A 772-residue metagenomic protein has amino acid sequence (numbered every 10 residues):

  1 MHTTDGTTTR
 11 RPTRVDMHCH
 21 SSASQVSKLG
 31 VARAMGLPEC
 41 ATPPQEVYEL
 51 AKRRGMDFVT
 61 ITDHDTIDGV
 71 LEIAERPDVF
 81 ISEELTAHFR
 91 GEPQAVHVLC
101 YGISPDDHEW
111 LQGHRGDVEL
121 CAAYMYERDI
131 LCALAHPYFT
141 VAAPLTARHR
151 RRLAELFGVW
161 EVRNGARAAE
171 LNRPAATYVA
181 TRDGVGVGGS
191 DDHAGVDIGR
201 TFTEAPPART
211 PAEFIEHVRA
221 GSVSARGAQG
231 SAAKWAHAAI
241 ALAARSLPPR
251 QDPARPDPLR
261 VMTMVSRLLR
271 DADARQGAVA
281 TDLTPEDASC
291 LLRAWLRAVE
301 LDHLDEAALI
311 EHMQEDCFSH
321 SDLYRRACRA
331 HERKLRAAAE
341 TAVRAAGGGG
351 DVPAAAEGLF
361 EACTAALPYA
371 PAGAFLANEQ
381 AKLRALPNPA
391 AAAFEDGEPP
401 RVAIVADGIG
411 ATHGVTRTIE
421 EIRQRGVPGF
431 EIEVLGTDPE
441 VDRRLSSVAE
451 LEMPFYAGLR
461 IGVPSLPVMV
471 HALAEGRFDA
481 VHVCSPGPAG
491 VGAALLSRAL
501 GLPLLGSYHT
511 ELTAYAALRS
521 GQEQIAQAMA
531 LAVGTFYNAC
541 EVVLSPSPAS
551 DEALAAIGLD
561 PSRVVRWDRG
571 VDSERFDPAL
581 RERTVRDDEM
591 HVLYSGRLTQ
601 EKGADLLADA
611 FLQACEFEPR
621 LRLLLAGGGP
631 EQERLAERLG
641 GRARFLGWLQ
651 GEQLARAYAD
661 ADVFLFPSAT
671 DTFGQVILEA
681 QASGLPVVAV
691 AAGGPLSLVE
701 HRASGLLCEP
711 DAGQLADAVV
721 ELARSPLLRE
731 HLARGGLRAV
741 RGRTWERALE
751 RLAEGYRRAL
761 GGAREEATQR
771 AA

Functional and structural regions predicted by a protein language model:
M1-P93, R151, V196: An N-terminally biased module of ancient metal coordination in phosphate/nucleic-acid-related enzymes
H2-T4, R14-P38, T42, P105-E204 (+1 more regions): Domain-core and long-helix interface of multi-subunit machines
I404, L580, T584-L612, L624: Conserved donor-binding/catalytic core segment of Leloir-type glycosyltransferases
A549, G570: Carbohydrate-associated surface elements
Q632-E652: Nucleotide-activated donor-binding/catalytic signature segment of Leloir-type glycosyltransferases, i.e., the conserved
A669: Aromatic "clamp/platform" in nucleotide-sugar-dependent glycosyltransferases that forms part of the donor/acceptor
P686-A689: Short hydrophobic beta-strand element within catalytic cores of glycosyltransferases and related nucleotide-activated
H701-R702, L706-A712, E721-L727: Conserved acidic donor-binding segment of nucleotide-sugar-dependent glycosyltransferases
